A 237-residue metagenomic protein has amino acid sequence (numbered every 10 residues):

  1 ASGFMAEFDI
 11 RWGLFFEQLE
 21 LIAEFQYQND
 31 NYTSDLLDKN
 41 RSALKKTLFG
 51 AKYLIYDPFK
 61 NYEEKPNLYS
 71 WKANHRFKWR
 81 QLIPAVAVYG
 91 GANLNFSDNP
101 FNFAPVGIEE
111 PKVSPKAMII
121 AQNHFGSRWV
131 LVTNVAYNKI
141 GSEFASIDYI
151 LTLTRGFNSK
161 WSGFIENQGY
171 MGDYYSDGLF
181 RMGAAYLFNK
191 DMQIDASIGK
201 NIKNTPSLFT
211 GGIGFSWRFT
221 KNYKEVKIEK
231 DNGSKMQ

Functional and structural regions predicted by a protein language model:
A1-Q237: Transmembrane beta-barrel domains of Gram-negative outer membranes and organellar outer membranes
